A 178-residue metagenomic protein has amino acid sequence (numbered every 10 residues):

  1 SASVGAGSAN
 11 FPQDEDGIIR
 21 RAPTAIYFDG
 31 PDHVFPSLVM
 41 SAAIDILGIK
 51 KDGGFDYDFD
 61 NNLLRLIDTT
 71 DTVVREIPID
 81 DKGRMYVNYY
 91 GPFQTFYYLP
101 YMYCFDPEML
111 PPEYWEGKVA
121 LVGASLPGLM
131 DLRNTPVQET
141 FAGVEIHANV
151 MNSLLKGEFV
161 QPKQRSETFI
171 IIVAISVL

Functional and structural regions predicted by a protein language model:
S1-V177: Flexible inter-domain connectors and hinge/loop segments
